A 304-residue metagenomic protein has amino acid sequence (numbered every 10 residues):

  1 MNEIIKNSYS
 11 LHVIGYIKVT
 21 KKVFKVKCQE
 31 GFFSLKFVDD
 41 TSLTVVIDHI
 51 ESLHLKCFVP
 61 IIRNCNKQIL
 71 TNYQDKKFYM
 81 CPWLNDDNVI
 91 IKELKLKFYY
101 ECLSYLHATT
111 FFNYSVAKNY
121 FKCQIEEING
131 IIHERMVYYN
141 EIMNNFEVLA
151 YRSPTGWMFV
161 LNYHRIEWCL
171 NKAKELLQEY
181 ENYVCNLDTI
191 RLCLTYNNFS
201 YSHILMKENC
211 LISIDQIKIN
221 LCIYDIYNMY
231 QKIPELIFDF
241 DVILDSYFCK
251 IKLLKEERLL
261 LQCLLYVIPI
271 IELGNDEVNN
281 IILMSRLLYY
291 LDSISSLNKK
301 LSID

Functional and structural regions predicted by a protein language model:
M1-H12, H164, N171-E175, S285-D304: Regulatory N- and C-terminal appendages and interdomain linkers associated with kinase/kinase-like NTP transferase
N2-Q29, R63-C65: ATP-binding glycine-rich phosphate-binding loop
G31-F121: ATP-binding pocket architecture of kinase catalytic cores
I61, K174-I226: Active-site acidic catalytic loop and adjacent metal/ATP-binding pocket of ATP-dependent phosphoryl transfer enzymes
K76-I91, F111-F112, N140-L149, V267-I282: A glycine-centered beta->alpha junction motif in the catalytic cores of kinase/phosphotransferase enzymes
N119-L194, V242: ATP-dependent phospho-/nucleotidyl transfer catalytic cores
V148-S153, E179, Y183, E277-D304: Helical subdomain adjoining the active site within ATP-dependent kinase catalytic cores
C222-L253, L265-L291: Active-site activation/catalytic loop segments of kinase-like enzymes and analogous catalytic loops in related
